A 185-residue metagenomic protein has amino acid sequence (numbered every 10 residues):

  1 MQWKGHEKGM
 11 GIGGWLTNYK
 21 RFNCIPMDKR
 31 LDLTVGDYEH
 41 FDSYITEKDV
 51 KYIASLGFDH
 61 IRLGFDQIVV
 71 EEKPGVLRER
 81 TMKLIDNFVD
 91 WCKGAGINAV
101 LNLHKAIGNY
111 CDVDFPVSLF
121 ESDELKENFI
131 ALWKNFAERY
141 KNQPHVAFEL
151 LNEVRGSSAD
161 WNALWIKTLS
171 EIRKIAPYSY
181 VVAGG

Functional and structural regions predicted by a protein language model:
M1-H60: N-terminal carbohydrate-binding accessory modules
H6, E121-G185: Active-site region of glycoside hydrolase catalytic domains
H6-I12, I61-L63, A99-L103, V146-L150 (+1 more regions): Hydrophobic faces of well-ordered beta-strands that scaffold small-molecule active sites in alpha/beta enzyme cores
K20-C24, Y110-D114, D160-N162: Short aromatic-enriched loop/helix-cap "lid" or pocket-rim segments at secondary-structure transitions that line
V35-F41, Q67-M82, P116-K126, L151-A159: The substrate-binding groove and active-site-proximal loops of carbohydrate-active enzymes, especially glycoside
I45-G108, N128, W161, I166-A176: Aromatic-lined substrate-binding rim segments of carbohydrate-active enzymes
K105-D112, E149: Active-site-proximal loop/short-helix segments that contain or immediately flank catalytic acid/base residue(s)
